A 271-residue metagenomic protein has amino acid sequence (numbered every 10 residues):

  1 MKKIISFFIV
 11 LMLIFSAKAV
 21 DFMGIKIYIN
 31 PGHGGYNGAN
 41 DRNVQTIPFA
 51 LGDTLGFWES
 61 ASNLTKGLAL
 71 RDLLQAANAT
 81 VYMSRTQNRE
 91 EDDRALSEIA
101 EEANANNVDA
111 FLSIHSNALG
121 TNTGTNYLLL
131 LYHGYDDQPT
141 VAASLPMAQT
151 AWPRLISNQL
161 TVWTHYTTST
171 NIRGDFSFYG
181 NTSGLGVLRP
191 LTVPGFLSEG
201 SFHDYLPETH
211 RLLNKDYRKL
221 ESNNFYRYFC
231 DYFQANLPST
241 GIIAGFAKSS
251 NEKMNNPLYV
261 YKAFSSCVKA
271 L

Functional and structural regions predicted by a protein language model:
I4-F15: Sec-dependent N-terminal signal peptides
V20-A100: Active-site histidine-acidic residue metal-binding/catalytic motifs, centered on HxH/HExxH-like signatures
Y28, G38-R42, S113-T121, T125 (+2 more regions): Active-site-adjacent mobile loop/cap segments within catalytic or ligand-binding domains
G38-W58, A118-L145: A short, glycine/acidic-enriched catalytic loop
F57-L68, E90-S97, Q138-P146, L212-N223: Soluble non-cytosolic domains of exported or imported proteins
A95-D109, T140, L185-P190, G195: Mature extracellular/periplasmic domains of secretome proteins
S144-F178: Active-site-adjacent substrate-binding region of metalloamidase/peptidase-like peptide-processing proteins
L237-P238, F246-F264: Structural motif
